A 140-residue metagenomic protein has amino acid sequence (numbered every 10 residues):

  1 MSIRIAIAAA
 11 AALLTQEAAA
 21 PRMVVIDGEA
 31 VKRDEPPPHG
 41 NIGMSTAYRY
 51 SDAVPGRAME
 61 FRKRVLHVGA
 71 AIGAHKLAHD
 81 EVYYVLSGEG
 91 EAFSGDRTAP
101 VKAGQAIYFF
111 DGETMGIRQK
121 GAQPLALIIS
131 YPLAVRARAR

Functional and structural regions predicted by a protein language model:
M1-A8: Sec-dependent signal peptide recognition, specifically the positively charged N-region followed immediately by
L13-A58, R138-R140: A short, N-terminal "cap"/entry segment at the start of jelly-roll beta-barrel domains of the cupin/DSBH fold
G56, D111-R136: Ligand-binding loop in jelly-roll beta-barrel domains
E60-L77: Conserved short histidine dyad/triad with adjacent acidic residue
A70-I72, G88-F93: Short beta-strand segments in beta-sandwich/barrel cores
A78-G90: Glycine- and acidic-residue-biased ligand/ion/polar-headgroup-sensing regions
R97-G112: Short acidic-glycine-tyrosine-enriched beta hairpin
